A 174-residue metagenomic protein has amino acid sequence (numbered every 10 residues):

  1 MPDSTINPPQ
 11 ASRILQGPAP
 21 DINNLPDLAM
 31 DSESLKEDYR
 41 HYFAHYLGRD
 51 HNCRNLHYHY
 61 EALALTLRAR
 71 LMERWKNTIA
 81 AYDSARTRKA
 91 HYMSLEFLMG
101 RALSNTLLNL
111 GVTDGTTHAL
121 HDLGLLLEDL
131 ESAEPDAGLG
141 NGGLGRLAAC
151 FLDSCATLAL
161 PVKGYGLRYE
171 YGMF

Functional and structural regions predicted by a protein language model:
P2-F174: A conserved ligand/cofactor-binding region detector
